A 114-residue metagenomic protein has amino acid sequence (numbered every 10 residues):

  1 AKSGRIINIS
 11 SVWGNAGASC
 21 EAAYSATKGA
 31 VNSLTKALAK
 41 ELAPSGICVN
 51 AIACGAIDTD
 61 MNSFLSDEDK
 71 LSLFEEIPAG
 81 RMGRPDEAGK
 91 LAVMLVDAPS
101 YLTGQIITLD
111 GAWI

Functional and structural regions predicted by a protein language model:
S3, R81-L109: C-terminal substrate-recognition "lid" of short-chain dehydrogenase/reductases
I7, V49-I52, N62, G104 (+1 more regions): Hydrophobic structural elements of the Rossmann-like NAD(P)H-binding subdomain that define the short-chain
S11: Residue(s) in the substrate-gating loop at a strand-loop-helix junction that position the organic substrate next
N15, N32, V49, A53-S63: Short, flexible catalytic-loop segment of classical short-chain dehydrogenase/reductase
A22: Cytosolic ligand/metal-binding cores
T27, T35: Active-site helix of classical SDR
K40-P44: Alpha-helical segment proximal to the catalytic Tyr-Lys
D67-E87: Catalytic Tyr-x(3-8)-Lys segment
